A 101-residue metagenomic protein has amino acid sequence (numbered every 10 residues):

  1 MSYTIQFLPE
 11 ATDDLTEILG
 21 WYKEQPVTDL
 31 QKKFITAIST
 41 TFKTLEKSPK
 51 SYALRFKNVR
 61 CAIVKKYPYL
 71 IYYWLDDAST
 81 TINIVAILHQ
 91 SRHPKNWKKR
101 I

Functional and structural regions predicted by a protein language model:
M1-I35: Arg/Lys-rich, positively charged N-terminal/basic patches that mediate binding to nucleic acids
T16-L19, S39-E46: Structural signal for well-ordered, non-membrane alpha-helices
Q31, A53-R55, N96: Short, hydrophobic secondary-structure boundary micro-motifs
T40, K47-T81: Basic/aromatic recognition patch in beta-strand/loop cores that engages polyanionic ligands
L70, W74-I101: Enriched for short, Lys/Arg-rich terminal
